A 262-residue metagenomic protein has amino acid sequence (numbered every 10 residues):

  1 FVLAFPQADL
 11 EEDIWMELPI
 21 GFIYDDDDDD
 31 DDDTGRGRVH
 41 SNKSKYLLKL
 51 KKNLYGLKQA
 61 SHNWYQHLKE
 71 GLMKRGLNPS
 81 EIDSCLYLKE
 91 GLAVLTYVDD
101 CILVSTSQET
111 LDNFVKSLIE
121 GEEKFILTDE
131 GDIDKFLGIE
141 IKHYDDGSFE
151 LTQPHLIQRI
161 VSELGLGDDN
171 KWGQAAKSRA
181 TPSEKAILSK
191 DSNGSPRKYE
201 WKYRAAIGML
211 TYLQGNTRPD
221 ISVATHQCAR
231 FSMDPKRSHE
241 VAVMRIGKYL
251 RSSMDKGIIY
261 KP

Functional and structural regions predicted by a protein language model:
F1-P262: Long, low-complexity, charge-biased intrinsically disordered regions
